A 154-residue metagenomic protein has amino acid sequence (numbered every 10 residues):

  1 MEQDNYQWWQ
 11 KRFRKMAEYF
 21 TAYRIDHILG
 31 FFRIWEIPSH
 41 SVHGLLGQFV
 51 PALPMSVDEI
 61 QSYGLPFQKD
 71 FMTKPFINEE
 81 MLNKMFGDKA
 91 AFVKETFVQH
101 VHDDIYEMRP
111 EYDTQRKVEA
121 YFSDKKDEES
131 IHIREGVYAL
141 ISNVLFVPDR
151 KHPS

Functional and structural regions predicted by a protein language model:
M1-S154: Catalytic cores of glycan-processing enzymes that make or break glycosidic bonds
